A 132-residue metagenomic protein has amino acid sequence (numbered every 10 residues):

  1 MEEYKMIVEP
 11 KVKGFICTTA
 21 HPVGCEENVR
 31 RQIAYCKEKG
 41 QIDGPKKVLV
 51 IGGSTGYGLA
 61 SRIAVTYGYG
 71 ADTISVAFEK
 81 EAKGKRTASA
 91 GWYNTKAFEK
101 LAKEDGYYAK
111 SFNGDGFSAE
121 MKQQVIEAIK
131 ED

Functional and structural regions predicted by a protein language model:
E2-Q41: Class I SAM-dependent methyltransferase Rossmann-like catalytic core, especially the SAM/SAH-binding loop
Y4-I7, G70-A109, G116: Glycine-rich phosphate-binding loop and adjoining beta1-alpha1-beta2 segment of Rossmann-like nucleotide-binding folds
H21-V29, A90-N94, S118-M121: Phosphate/oxyanion-binding active-site loops and adjacent basic polyanion-contact surfaces
D43-F78: Canonical Rossmann dinucleotide-binding motif of NAD(H)/NADP(H)-dependent dehydrogenases/reductases, specifically
G44, Y107-K110, Q124-D132: A glycine-rich helix->loop->beta "capping" turn within Rossmann-like NAD(P)(H)-dependent oxidoreductase domains
V50, K110-N113: Short catalytic-loop micro-motif centered on adjacent basic/acidic residues
N113-V125: The beta1-alpha1 cofactor-binding region of Rossmann-like NAD(H)/NADP(H)-dependent oxidoreductases
